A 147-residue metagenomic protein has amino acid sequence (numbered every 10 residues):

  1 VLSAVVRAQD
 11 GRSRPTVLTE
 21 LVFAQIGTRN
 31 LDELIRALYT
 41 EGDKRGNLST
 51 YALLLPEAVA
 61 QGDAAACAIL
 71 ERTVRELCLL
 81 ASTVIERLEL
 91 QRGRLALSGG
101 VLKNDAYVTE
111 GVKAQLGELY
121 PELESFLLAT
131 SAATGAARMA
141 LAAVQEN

Functional and structural regions predicted by a protein language model:
V5-N147: ATP-binding/phosphotransfer module of carbohydrate and carboxylate kinases, centering on a glycine-rich
